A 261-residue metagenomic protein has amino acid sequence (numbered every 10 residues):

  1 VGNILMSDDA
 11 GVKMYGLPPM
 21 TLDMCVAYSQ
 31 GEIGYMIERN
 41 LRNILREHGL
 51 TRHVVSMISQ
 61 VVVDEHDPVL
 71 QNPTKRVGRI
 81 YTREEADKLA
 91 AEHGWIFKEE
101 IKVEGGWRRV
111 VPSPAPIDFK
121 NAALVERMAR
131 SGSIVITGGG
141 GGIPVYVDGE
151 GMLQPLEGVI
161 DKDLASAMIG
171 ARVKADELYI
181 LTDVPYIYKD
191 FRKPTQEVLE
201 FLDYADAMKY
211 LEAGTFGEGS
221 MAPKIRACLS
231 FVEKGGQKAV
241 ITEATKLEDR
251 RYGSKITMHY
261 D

Functional and structural regions predicted by a protein language model:
V1-D261: C-terminal catalytic "cap/lid" subdomain
